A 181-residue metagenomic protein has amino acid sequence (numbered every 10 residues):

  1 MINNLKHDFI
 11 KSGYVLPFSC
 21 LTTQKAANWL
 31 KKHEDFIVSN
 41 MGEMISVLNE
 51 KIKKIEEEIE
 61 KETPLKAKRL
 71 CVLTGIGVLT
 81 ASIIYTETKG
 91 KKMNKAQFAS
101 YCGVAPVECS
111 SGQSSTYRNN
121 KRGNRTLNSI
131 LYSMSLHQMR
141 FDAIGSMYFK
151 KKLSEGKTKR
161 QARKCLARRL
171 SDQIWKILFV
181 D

Functional and structural regions predicted by a protein language model:
M1, M44, G123, L127 (+1 more regions): Hydrophobic (often cysteine-bearing) scaffold residues that line and stabilize catalytic clefts of nucleotide/cofactor
M1-R69: Glycine-rich, often acidic, oxyanion-interacting loops/wings at catalytic, nucleic-acid, or phospho-protein interfaces
I2-F9, G42, Y132-S135, A167-L178: Short, amphipathic alpha-helical segments that act as regulatory/interfacial helices in nucleotide-processing proteins
Q24, S114, A167: Positions that flank functional sites
N28, R118, S171: Short Asp/Glu-rich motifs
K32-S46, R118, L136, K157 (+2 more regions): Generic amphipathic alpha-helical segments used as scaffolds and interaction surfaces in large, multi-domain proteins
V72, V78, S82-K159: Phosphate-backbone recognition surface of nucleic-acid-processing proteins
A143-D181: Acidic, carboxylate-rich catalytic segments that either coordinate divalent cations
